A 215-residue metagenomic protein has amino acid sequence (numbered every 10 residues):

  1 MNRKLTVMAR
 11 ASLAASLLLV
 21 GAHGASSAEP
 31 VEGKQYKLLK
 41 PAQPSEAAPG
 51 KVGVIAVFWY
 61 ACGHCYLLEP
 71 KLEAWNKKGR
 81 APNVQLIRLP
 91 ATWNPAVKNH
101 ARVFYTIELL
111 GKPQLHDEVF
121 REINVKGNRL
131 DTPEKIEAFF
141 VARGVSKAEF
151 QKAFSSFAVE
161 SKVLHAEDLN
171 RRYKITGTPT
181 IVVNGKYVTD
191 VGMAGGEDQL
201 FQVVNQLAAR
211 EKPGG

Functional and structural regions predicted by a protein language model:
N2-P95, Q206-G215: Extracytoplasmic thiol/disulfide redox context detector
K4-L5, A142-G215: C-terminal cap of thioredoxin/glutaredoxin-like
F58-A61, L72, N76-R80, I107-G111 (+6 more regions): Sec/Tat-exported extracytoplasmic proteins
Y60-H64, T92-A96, E122-K126, A158-V159 (+1 more regions): Solvent-exposed loop/turn segments at secondary-structure junctions within structured extracellular/periplasmic domains
Y66-E69, V97-A101, A194-E197: Conserved strand-to-helix beginnings and helix N-cap segments that scaffold or border functional pockets
E69-E73, H100-F104, H116, F120 (+6 more regions): Extracytoplasmic/secreted envelope proteins and their assembly/folding machinery, especially bacterial periplasmic
G79-L109, P113-V141: Structural microenvironment flanking redox-active thiols in thiol-disulfide oxidoreductases
